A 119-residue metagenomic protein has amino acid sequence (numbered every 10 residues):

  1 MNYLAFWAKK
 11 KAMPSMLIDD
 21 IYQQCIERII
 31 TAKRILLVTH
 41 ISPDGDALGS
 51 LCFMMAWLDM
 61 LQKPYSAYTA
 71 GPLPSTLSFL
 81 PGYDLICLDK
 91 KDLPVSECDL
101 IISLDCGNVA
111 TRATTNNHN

Functional and structural regions predicted by a protein language model:
N2-N119: Replace "Mg2+/Mn2+-dependent" with "divalent metal-dependent
